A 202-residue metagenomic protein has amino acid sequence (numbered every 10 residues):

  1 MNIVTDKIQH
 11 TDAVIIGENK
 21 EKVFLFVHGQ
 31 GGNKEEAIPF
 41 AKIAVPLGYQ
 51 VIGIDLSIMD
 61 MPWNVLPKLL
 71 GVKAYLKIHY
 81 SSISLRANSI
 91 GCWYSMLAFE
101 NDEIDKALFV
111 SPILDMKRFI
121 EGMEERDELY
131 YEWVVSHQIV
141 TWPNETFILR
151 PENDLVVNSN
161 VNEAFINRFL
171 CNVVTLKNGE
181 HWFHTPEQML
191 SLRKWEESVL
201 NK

Functional and structural regions predicted by a protein language model:
M1-N19: N-terminal cap/lid segment of alpha/beta-hydrolase-fold proteins
E21, G29-G32: Active-site glycine-rich loops that stabilize anionic/oxyanionic intermediates across multiple enzyme folds
A41-M61: Conserved alpha/beta-hydrolase
L56-S57, L108-R118: Active-site nucleophile loop of the alpha/beta-hydrolase fold
W63, G179-S191: Catalytic histidine-centered segment of alpha/beta-hydrolase-like enzymes
R86-S95: Gly/Ala-rich beta-loop-alpha elbow adjacent to hydrolase catalytic centers
W142-P143, I148-R150, D154: Short beta-strand/loop motif that positions the catalytic acidic residue of the alpha/beta-hydrolase fold
L155-V161, H184: Conserved alpha/beta-hydrolase "acid-adjacent" motif
